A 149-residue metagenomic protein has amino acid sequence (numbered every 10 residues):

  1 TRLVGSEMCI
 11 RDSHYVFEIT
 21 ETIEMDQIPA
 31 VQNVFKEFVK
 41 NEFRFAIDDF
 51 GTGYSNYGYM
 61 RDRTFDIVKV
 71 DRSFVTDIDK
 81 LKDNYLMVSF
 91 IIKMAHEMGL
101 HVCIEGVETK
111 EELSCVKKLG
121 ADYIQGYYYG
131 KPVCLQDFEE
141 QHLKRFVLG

Functional and structural regions predicted by a protein language model:
T1-I10: Single conserved hydrophobic/aromatic residue that forms the stacking wall/gate of nucleotide- or nucleobase-binding
S6, Q32-K36, I124, R145-F146: Short, charged low-complexity intrinsically disordered segments located at boundaries of structured domains
H14-I28, F43-G149: EAL-family c-di-GMP phosphodiesterase catalytic domain
N33-N41, F90: Catalytic-core regions built around general acid/base machinery
